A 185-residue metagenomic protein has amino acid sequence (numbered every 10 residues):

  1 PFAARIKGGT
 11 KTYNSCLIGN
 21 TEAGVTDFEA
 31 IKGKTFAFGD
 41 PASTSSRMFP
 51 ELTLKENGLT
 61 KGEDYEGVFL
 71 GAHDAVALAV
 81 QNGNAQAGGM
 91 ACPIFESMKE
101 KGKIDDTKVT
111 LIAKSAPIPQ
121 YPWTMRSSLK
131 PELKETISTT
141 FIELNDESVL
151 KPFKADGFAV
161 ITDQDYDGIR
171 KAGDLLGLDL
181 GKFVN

Functional and structural regions predicted by a protein language model:
P1, Q86-A87: Short, Asp-centered acidic motifs that coordinate Mg2+ and/or phosphate in catalytic or ligand-binding sites
P1-T10, Y65-E66, K99-P117: Short beta-strand->loop
T10-L78, A85-Q86, P93: Bilobed "Venus flytrap"/periplasmic-binding protein-like clamshell domains and structurally analogous long
T12-L17, V109, P119-M125: Small-molecule pocket liners
A30, F49, A75, A79 (+5 more regions): Extracytoplasmic/secreted proteins, especially bacterial periplasmic and envelope-associated proteins
A37-S43, Q81-A85, T124-R126, A155-T162: Second-shell loop/turn segments in exported
N57-E63, K101-D105, E147: Short helix-capping segments at alpha-helix termini
I118-Q120, T124-N185: An extracytoplasmic/periplasmic, membrane-proximal ligand-sensing/linker region
